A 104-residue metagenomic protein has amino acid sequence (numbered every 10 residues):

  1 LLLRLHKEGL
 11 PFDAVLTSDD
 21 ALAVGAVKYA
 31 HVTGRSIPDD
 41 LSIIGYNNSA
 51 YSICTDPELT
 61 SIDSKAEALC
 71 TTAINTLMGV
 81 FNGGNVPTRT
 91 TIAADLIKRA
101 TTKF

Functional and structural regions predicted by a protein language model:
L3-F104: Flexible loop/turn connectors
